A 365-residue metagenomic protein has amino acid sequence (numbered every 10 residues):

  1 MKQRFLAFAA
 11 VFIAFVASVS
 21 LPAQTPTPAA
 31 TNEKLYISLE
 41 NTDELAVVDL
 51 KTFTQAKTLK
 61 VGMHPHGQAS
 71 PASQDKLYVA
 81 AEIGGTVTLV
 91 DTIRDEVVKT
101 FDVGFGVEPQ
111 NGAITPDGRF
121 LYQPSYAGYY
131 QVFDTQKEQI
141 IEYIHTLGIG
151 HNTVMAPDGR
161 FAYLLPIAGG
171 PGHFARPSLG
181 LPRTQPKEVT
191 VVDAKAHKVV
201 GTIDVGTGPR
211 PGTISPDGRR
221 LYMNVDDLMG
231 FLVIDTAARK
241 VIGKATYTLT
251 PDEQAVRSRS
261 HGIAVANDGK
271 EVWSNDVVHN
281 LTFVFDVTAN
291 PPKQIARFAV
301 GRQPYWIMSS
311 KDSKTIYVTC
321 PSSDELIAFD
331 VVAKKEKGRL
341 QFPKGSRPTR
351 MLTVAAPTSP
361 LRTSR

Functional and structural regions predicted by a protein language model:
M1-A9: Bacterial N-terminal signal peptides that target proteins for export
F8-S18: Bacterial N-terminal signal peptides
V19-R365: Predominantly soluble domains enriched in secretory-pathway, periplasmic, or organellar proteins
